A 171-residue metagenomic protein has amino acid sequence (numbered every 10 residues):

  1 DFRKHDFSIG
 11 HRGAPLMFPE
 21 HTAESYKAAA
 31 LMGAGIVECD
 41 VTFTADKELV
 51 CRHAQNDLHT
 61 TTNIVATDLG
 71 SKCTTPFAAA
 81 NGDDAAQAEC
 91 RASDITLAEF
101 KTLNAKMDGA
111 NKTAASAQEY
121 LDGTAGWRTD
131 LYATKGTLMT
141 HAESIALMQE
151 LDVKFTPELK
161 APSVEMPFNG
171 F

Functional and structural regions predicted by a protein language model:
D1-F171: Phosphate-group recognition and catalysis centered on beta-loop-alpha active-site segments
